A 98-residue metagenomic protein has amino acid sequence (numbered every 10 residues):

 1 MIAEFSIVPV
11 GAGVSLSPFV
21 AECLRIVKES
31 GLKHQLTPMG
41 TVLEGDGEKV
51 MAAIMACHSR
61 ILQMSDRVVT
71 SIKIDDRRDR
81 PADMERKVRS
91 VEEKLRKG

Functional and structural regions predicted by a protein language model:
M1-G98: Charge-rich, low-complexity N-terminal segments
